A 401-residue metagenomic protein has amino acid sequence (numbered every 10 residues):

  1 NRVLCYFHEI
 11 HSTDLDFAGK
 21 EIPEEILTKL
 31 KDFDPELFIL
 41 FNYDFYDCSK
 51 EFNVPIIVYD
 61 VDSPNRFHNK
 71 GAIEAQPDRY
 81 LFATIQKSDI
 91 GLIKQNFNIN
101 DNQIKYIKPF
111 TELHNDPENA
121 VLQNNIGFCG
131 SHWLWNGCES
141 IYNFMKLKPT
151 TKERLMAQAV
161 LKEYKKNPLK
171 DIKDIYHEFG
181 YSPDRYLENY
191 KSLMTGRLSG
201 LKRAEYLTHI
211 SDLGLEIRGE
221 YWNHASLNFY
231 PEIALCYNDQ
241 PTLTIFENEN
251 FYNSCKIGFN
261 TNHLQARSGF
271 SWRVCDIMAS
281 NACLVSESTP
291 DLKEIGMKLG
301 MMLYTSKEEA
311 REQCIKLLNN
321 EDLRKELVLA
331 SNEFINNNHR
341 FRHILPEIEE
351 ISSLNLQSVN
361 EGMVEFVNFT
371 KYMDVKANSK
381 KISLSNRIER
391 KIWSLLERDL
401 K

Functional and structural regions predicted by a protein language model:
N1-N98, E112-D116, I245-N250, N262 (+3 more regions): Extended catalytic core of nucleotide-activated donor transferases of GT-like folds
Y6, Y59, A83-I85, I107 (+3 more regions): Generic beta-sheet signal
N96-A266, T289-D291: Nucleotide-sugar donor-binding catalytic core of glycosyltransferases
E249, W272-A279: Short alpha-helical segment that forms part of, or immediately flanks, the ligand-binding pocket in carbohydrate-active
G269, S288-K298: Short acidic/histidine- and often glycine-rich active-site loop of Leloir-type glycosyltransferases that engages
A279-S286, L303: Short hydrophobic beta-strand element within catalytic cores of glycosyltransferases and related nucleotide-activated
M301-K307, L317-E321: Conserved acidic donor-binding segment of nucleotide-sugar-dependent glycosyltransferases
E312-K316, E321-K401: C-terminal amphipathic helix plus adjacent low-complexity, charged tail appended to glycosyltransferase catalytic
